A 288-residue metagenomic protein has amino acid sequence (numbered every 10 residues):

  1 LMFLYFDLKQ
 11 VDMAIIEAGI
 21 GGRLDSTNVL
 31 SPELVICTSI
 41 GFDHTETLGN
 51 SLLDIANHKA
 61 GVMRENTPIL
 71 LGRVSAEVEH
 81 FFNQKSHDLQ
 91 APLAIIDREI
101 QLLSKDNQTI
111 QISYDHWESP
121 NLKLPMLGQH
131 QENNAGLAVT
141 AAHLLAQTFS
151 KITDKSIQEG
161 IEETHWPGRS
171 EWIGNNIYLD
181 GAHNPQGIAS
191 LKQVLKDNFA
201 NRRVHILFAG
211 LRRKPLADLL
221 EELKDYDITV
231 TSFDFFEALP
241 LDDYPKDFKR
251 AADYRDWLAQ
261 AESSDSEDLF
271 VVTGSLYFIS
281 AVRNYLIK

Functional and structural regions predicted by a protein language model:
L1, W257-I287: A glycine-rich beta-strand to alpha-helix segment that forms a phosphate/ribose-binding loop at ligand/cofactor sites
L1-K9: Conserved helicase/translocase P-loop NTPase motor core
Y5, R23, V78-F81, G187-S190 (+2 more regions): Phosphate- and divalent-cation-binding pockets in alpha/beta enzyme and binding domains that engage nucleotide-derived
L8-A18, S26-N28, P32-I36, I40-H44 (+2 more regions): Nucleotide phosphate-binding/pyrophosphate-handling subdomain across enzymes that bind or process nucleotide phosphates
I20-L24, V29-A91: Conserved catalytic-core segment of NTP-binding enzymes
T27-L30, L48-N50, F82-Q84, S190-K192 (+3 more regions): Short amphipathic alpha-helical segments
S75-Q90, A94, K105-D106, I177 (+1 more regions): C-terminal helical cap/extension that packs against the catalytic core of soluble nucleotide-cofactor enzymes
K105-E118: Acidic-glycine-rich active-site phosphate/pyrophosphate-binding loop
